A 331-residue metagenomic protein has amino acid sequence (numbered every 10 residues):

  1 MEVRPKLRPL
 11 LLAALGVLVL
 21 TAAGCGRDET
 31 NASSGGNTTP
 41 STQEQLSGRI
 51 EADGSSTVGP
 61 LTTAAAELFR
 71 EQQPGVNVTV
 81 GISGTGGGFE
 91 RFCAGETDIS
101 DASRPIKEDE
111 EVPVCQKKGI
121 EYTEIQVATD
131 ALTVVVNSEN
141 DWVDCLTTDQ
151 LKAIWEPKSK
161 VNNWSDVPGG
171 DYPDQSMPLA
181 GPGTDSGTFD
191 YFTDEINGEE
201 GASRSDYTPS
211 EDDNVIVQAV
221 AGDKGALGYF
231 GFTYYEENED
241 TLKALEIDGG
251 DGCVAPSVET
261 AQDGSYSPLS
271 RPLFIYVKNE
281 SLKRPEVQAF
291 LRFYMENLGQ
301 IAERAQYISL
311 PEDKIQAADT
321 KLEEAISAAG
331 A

Functional and structural regions predicted by a protein language model:
E2-L12: Bacterial N-terminal signal peptides that target proteins for export
L12-V19: Hydrophobic helical h-region of N-terminal Sec-dependent signal peptides in bacterial secretory/periplasmic proteins
L20-G24: C-terminal motif of bacterial Sec signal peptides marking the signal peptidase cleavage site
C25-A331: Flexible loop/hinge segments at secondary-structure junctions
